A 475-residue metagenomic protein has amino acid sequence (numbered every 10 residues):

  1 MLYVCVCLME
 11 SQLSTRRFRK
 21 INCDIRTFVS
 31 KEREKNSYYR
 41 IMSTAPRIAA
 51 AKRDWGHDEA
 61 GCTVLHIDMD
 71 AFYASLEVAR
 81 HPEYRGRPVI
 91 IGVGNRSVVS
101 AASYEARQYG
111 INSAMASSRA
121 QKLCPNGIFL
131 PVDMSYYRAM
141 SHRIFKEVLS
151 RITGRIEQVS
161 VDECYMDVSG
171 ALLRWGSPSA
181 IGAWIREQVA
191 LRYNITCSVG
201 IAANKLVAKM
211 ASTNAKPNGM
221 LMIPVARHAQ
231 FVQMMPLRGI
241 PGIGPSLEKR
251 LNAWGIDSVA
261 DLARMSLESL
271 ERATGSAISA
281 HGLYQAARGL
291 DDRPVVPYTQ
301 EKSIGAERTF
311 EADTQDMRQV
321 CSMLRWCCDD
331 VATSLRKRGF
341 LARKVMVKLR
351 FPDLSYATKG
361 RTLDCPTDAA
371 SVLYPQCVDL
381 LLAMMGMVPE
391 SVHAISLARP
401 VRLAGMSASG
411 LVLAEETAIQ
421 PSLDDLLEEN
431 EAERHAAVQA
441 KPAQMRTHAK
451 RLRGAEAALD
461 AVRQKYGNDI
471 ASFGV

Functional and structural regions predicted by a protein language model:
Y3, Q12, Y38-Y39: Low-complexity, intrinsically disordered or signal/transmembrane-proximal segments
C5-C7, C23: Cysteine-centered motifs
R17, N22-Q285, D291-V295, T333 (+1 more regions): Gly/Gly-Pro- and Ser/Thr-rich, intrinsically disordered tail segments characteristic of DNA damage-repair and tolerance
Y38, H57, H66, G239 (+2 more regions): DNA-contacting surface of Y-family translesion DNA polymerases
V159-E163, A202-K205, F340-K344, R399-L403: Short Gly/Ser/Thr- and Asp/Glu-enriched loop/turn motifs at secondary-structure junctions
S169, A202-N204, R350, A404-L411: Short loop/turn motifs enriched for small/polar and acidic residues
C365-V475: Acidic, metal-coordinating catalytic segment for phosphate/diphosphate chemistry, firing primarily on the Nudix
